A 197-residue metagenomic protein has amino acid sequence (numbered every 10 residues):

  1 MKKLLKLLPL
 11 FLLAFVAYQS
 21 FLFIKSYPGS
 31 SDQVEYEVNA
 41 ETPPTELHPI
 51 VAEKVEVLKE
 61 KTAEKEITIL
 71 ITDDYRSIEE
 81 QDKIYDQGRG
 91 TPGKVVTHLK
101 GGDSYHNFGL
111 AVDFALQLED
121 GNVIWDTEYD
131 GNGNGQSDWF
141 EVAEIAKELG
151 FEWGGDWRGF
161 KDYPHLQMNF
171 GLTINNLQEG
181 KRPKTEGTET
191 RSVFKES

Functional and structural regions predicted by a protein language model:
K6-F11, L22, L99-S197: Catalytic cores and adjacent binding grooves of peptidoglycan-active enzymes
V16-S31: Membrane-interface motif at the C-terminal end of an N-terminal transmembrane signal
V34-D73: Active-site acidic/histidine clusters and adjacent loop/turn architecture that either coordinate catalytic ions
I50-E53, V57, E79, S137-E141 (+1 more regions): Extracytoplasmic/secreted proteins, especially bacterial periplasmic and envelope-associated proteins
E66-Y75, E152-F160: Surface-exposed patches in mature extracellular/periplasmic domains of secreted proteins
I69-Q87, Y163: Acidic helix-start/capping segments at beta-turn-to-alpha-helix junctions
D82-P92, N169, I174-L177: Aromatic- and acidic-residue-enriched segments that line the glycan-binding/catalytic groove of carbohydrate-active
G90-G102: Metzincin-family zinc-dependent endopeptidase catalytic domain
